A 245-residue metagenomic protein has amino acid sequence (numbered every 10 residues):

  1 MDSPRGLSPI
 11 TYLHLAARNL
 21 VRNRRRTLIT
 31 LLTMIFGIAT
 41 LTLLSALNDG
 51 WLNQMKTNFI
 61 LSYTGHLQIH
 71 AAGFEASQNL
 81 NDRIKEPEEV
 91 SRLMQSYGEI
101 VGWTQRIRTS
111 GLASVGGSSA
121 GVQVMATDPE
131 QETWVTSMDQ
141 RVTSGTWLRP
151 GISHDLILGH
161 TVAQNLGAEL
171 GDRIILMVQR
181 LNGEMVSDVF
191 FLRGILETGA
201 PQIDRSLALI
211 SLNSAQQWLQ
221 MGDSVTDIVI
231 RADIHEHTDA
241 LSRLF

Functional and structural regions predicted by a protein language model:
M1-T42, W51-L52, T57-N58: N-terminal Sec/SRP start-transfer signal
A39-Q123, T146-I152: Hydrophobic, regular-secondary-structure patches
M125-L166: Short beta-strand boundary microenvironments
R180-F245: Mechanotransmission and gating elements of multispan inner-membrane complexes involved in transport and envelope
